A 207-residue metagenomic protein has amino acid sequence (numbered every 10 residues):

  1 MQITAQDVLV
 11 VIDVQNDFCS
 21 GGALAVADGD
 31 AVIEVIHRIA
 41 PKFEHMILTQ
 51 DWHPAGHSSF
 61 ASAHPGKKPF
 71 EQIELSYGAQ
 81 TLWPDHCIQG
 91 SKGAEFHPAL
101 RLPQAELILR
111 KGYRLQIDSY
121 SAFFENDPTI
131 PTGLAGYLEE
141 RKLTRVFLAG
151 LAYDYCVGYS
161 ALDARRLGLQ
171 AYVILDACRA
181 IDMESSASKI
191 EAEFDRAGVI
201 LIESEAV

Functional and structural regions predicted by a protein language model:
Q2-L9: Extreme N-terminal starter segment of soluble prokaryotic enzymes
Q6, F43, Q104-A105, G168 (+1 more regions): Short, well-ordered alpha-helix to beta-strand connector turns
S20-G29, A122-N126: Short glycine-enriched, charge-decorated loop/helix-capping segments at active-site entrances that position
E34-R145: Active-site alpha/beta core segments
V35-I39, Y155-R166: Histidine-anchored nucleotide/phosphate-binding helix
I47-Q50, Q170-A177: Short internal beta-strands
V173-A187: Short, flexible loop segments at boundaries between secondary-structure elements
I200-V207: Short acidic-hydrophobic, aromatic-tinged amphipathic segments that line or gate anion-handling sites
